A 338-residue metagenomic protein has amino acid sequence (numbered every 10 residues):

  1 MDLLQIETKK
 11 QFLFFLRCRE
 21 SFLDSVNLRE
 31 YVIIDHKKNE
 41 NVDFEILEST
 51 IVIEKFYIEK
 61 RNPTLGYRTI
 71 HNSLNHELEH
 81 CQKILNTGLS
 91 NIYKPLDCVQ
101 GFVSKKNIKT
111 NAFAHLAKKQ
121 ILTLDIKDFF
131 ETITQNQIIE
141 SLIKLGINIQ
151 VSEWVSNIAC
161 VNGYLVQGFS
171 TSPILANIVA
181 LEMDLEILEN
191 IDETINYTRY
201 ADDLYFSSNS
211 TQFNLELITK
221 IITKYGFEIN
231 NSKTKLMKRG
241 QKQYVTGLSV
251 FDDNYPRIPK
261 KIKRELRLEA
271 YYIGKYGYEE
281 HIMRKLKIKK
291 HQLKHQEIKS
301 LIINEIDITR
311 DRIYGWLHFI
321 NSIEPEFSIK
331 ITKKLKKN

Functional and structural regions predicted by a protein language model:
M1-L124, F129-L145, I149-F169, I178-E186 (+1 more regions): Right-hand nucleic-acid polymerase module
I174: C-terminal catalytic core of Y-nucleophile DNA break-rejoin enzymes
E189: Conserved helix-loop functional segments at active or binding sites
I195-R199: Short beta-strand
F206: Conserved SAM-binding loop
